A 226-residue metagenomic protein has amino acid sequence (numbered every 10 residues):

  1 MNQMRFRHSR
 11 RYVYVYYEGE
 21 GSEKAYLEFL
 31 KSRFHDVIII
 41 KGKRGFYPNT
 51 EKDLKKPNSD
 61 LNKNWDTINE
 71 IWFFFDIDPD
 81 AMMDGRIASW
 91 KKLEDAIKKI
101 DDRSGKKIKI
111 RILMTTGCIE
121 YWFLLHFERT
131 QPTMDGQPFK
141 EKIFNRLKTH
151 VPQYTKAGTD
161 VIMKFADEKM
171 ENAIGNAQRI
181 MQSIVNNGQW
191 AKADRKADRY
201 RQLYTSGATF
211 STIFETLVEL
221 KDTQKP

Functional and structural regions predicted by a protein language model:
M1-R10, A25-K41, N58-E70, I77-P226: C-terminal accessory helical subdomains adjacent to catalytic cores in phosphodiester- and nucleotide-handling enzymes
E18-E20: Helix N-cap/beta->alpha junction signal
D36-D53: A short beta-strand-loop structural module common to alpha/beta enzyme folds
